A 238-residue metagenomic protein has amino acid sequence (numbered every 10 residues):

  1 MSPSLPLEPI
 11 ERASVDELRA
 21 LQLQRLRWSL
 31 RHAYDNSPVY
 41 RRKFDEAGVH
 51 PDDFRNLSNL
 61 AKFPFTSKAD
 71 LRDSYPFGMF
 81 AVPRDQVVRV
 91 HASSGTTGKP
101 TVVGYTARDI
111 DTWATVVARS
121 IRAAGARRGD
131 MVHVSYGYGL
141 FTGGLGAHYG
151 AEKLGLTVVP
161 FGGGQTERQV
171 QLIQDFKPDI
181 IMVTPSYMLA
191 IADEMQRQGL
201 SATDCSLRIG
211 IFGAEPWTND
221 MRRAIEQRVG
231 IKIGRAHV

Functional and structural regions predicted by a protein language model:
M1-A92, T97-T115, R119-A123: Nucleotide 5′-phosphate-binding alpha/beta core
W28, V39, A47, G144-A236: Conserved adenylate-forming
A33, S93-T96, V132, I181 (+2 more regions): Conserved S/T- and glycine-rich ATP-binding loop of Class I adenylate-forming
V87, I110, G137-G139, S186-Y187: Short glycine-enriched loops at secondary-structure junctions
S93, A236-V238: Conserved small/polar residues in nucleotide/adenosyl-binding loops
G98-Y105, G129-Y136, V170-I173, I180: Short acidic, glycine/Ser/Thr-rich loop/turn "cap" segments at secondary-structure junctions
A114-M131, T166-K177: Conserved ATP-dependent adenylate/AMP-binding module captured primarily in the ANL superfamily
R122-V158: Conserved AMP-binding loop of ANL adenylate-forming enzymes
